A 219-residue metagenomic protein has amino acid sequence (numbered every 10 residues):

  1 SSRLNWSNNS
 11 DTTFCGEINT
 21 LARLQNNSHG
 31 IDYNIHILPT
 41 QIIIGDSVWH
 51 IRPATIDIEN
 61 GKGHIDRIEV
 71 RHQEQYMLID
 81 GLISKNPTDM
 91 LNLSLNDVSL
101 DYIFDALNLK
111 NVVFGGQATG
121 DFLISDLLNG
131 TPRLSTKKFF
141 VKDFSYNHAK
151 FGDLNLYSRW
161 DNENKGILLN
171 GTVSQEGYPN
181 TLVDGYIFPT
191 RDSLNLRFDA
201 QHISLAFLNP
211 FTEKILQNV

Functional and structural regions predicted by a protein language model:
S1-V219: Interface amphipathic segments
